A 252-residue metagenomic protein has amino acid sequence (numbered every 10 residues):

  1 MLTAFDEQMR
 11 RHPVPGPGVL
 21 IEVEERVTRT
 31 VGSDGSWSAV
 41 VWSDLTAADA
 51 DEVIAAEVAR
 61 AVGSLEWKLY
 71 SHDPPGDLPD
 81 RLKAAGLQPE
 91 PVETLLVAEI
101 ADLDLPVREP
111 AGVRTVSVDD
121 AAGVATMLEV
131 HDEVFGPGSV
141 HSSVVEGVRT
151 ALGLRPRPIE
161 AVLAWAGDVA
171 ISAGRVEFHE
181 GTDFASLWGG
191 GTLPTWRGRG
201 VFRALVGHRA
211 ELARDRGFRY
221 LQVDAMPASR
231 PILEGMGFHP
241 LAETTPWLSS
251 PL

Functional and structural regions predicted by a protein language model:
M1-R60, P74-P75: N-terminal charged segments
L20-E24, P74-Q88, P158-G174: Conserved beta-hairpin
D34-L45, Y70, D183-P194: Conserved acetyl-CoA binding element of GNAT-fold acetyltransferases
A47-A122, V223, T245-S249: Acyl-donor-binding surface of acyltransferase catalytic domains
D49-V58, G189-P194, G198-E211, D215 (+2 more regions): Conserved acetyl-CoA-binding loop-helix of GNAT-fold acetyltransferases
V62-S64, V130-S142: Helix-loop element at the rim of GNAT/NAT acetyltransferase active sites that forms part of the acceptor-substrate
P74-P89, R203, D215, P227-T244: Conserved active-site alpha-helix within GNAT-family acetyltransferase domains
S139-T195: A conserved beta-strand-loop-helix scaffold within acyl/acetyltransferase catalytic domains
